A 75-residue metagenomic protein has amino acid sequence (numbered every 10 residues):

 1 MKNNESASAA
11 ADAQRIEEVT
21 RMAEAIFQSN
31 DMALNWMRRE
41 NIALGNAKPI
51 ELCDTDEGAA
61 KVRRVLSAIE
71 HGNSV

Functional and structural regions predicted by a protein language model:
M1-V75: Non-transmembrane "mature" sequence context
